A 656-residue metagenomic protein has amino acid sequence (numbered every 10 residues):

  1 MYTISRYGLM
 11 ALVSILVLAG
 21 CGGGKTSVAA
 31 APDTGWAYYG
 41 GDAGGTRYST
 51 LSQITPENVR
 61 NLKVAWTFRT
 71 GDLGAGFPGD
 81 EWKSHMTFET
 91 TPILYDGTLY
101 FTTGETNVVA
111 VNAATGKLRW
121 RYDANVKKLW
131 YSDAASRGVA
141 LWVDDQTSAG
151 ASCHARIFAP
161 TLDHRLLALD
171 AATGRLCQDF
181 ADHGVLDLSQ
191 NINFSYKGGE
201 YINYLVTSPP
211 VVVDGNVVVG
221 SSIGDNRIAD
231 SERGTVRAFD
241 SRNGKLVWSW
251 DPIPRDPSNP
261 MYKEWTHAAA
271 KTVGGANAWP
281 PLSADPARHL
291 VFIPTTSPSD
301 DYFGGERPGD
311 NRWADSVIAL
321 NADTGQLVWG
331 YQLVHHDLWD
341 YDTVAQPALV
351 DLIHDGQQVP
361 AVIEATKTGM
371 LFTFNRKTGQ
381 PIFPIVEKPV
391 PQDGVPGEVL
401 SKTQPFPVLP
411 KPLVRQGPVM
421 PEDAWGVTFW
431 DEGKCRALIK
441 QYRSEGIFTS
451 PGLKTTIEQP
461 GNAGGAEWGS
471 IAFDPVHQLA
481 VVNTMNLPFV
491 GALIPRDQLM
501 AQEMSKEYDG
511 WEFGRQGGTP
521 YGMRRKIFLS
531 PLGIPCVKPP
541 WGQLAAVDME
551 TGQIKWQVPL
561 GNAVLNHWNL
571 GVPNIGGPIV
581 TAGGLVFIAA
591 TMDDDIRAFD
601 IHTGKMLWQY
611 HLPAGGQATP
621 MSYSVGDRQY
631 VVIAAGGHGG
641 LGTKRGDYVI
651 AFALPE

Functional and structural regions predicted by a protein language model:
V17-G20: C-terminal motif of bacterial Sec signal peptides marking the signal peptidase cleavage site
G22-G24: Bacterial signal peptide processing site
V28-A75, L94, A545-V547: Mature N-terminal segment immediately following signal peptide/propeptide cleavage in secreted/periplasmic
W36-G40, S84-N107, S132-R165, I202-I228 (+12 more regions): Repeat-blade elements of multi-bladed beta-propeller folds
F68-T91, R121-A149, D182-P209, D251-P281 (+10 more regions): Extracytoplasmic beta-rich repeat domains
L169, G174, E232-L246, D310-G325 (+4 more regions): Beta-propeller blade signature
T295, D351, L532-Q553, Q557-A563 (+1 more regions): Loop/turn-rich, solvent-exposed surfaces of beta-rich toroidal or solenoidal domains
Q346-V395, A651-L654: Phosphate/diphosphate-binding loops
